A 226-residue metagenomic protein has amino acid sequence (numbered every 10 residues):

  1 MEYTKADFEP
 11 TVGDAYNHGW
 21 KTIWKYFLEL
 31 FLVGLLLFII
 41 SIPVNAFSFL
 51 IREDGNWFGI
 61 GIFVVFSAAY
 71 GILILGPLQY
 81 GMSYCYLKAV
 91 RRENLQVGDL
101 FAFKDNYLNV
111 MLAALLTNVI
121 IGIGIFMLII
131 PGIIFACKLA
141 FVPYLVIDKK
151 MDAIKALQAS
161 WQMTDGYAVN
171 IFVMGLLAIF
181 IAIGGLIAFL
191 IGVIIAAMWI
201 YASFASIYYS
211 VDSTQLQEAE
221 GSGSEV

Functional and structural regions predicted by a protein language model:
E2-Y3, D7, G59-E93, I121-Q158 (+1 more regions): Selective recognition of hydrophobic, aromatic-rich stretches within alpha-helical transmembrane segments of polytopic
D7-I40, N94-G124, F135-L186, E225-V226: Interfacial aromatic "cap" segments that immediately flank transmembrane helices in multipass membrane proteins
I40-G55, L186: Juxtamembrane "helix exit" motif at the C-terminal ends of alpha-helical transmembrane segments in multi-pass membrane
F49-E53, G61-V64, Y107-L108, G122: Short acidic/polar alpha-helix capping motifs at helix-coil junctions
L50-G55, T117, I121, P131-G132 (+2 more regions): Juxtamembrane/interface motifs at transmembrane-helix termini
Q217-V226: Intrinsically disordered cytoplasmic terminal tails of membrane proteins
